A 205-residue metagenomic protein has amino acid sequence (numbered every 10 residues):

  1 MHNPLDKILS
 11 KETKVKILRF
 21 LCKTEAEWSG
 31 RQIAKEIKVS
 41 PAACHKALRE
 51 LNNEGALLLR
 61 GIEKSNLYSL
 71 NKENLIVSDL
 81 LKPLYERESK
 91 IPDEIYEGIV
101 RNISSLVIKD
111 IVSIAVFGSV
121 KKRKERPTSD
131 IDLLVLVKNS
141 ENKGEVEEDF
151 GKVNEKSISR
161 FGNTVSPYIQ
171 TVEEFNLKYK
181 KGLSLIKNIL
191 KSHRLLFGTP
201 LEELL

Functional and structural regions predicted by a protein language model:
M1-D110, K121-P127, K138-L205: Catalytic core of pol beta-like nucleotidyltransferases
L133-L136: Short beta-strand->loop micro-motif that forms the acidic, two-metal-ion catalytic signature in nucleotide-processing
